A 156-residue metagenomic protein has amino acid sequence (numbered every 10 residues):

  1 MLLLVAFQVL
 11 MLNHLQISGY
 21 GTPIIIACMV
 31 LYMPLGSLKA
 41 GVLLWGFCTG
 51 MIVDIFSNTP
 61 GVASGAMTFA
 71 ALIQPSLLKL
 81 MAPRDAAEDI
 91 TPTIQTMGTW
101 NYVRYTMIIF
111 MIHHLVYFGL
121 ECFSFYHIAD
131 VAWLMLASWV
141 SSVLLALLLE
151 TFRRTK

Functional and structural regions predicted by a protein language model:
M1-K156: Terminal, non-globular segments
